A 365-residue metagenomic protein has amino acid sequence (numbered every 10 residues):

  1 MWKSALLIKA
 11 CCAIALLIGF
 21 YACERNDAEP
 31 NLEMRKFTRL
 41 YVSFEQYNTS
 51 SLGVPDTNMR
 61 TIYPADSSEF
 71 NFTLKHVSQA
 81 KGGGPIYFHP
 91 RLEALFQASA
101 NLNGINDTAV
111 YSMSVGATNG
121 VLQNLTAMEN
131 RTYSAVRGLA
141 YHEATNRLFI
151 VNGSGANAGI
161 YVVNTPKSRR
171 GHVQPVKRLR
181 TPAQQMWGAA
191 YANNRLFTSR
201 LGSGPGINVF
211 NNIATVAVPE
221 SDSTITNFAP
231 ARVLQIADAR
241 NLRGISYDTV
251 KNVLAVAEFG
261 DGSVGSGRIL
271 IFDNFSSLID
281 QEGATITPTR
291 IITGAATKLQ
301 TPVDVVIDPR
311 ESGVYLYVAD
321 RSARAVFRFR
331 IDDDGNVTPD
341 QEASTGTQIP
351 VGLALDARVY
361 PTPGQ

Functional and structural regions predicted by a protein language model:
M1-A5, C12-T49: Bacterial Sec-dependent N-terminal signal peptides
N26-E33, Q79-E93, N130-E143, L179-R195 (+4 more regions): Beta-rich, blade/repeat-based domains predominating in secreted/periplasmic proteins but also intracellular
L40-G53, F88-P90, L95-I105, Y141-E143 (+6 more regions): Conserved beta-strand positions in repeat-built beta-propeller and related beta-rich domains
N48-I62, N103-S112, A156-N164, G204-I213 (+2 more regions): Structural motif
I62-S68, V110-G120, V162-G171, V209-T224 (+3 more regions): Short loop/turn segments immediately following beta-strands, especially the blade-tip and inter-blade linker loops
S68-S78, N119-N130, G171-R180, D222-I236 (+2 more regions): A short beta-strand motif characteristic of beta-propeller blades
N71-G138: Blade-loop segments of beta-propeller domains
I160-V250: Solenoidal tandem-repeat scaffolds enriched in leucines and small polar residues
